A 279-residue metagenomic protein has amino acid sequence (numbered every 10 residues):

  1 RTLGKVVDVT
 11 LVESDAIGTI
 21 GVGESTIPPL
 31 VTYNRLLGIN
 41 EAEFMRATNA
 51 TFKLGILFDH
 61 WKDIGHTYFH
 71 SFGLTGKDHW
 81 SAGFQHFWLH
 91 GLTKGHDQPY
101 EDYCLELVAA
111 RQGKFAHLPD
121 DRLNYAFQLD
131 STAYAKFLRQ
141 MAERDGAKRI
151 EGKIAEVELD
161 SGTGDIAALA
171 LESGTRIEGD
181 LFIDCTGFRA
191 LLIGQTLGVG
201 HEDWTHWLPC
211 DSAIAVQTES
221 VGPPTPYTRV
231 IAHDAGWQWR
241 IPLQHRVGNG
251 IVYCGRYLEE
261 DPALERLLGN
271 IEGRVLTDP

Functional and structural regions predicted by a protein language model:
T2-V22: Glycine-rich FAD pyrophosphate-binding loop
G18-A109: Dinucleotide-binding Rossmann-like beta1-alpha1 core, especially the glycine-rich loop that anchors the ADP
S81, D121-M141, R149-E151, C185 (+3 more regions): Short beta-strand to alpha-helix junction loop
S131, A190, L197-P224: Central beta-strand plus flanking loop segment that forms part of the substrate or channel wall within the catalytic
E143-A155, T277-D278: A conserved beta-strand/loop element that lines the FAD pocket in flavoprotein oxidoreductases
I150-A167: A conserved short coil-to-beta-strand element within the FAD-binding core of flavoproteins
L171-L181: Core beta-strand elements of the Rossmann-like FAD/NAD(P) dinucleotide-binding domain in flavoenzyme oxidoreductases
H233-P279: Conserved FAD/dinucleotide-binding core of flavoprotein oxidoreductases
